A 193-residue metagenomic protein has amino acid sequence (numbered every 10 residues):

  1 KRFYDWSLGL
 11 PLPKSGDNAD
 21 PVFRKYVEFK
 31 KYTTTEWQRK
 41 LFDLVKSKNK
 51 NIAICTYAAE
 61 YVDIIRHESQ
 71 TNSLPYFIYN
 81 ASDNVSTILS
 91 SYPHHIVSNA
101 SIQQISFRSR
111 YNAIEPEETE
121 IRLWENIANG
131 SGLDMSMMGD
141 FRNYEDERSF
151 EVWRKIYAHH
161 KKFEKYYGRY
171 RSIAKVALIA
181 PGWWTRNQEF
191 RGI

Functional and structural regions predicted by a protein language model:
K1: Short acidic catalytic loops
D5-G9: Alpha-helical transmembrane segments and their cytosolic interface
L10-I193: Carbohydrate-binding surfaces of carbohydrate-active enzymes
